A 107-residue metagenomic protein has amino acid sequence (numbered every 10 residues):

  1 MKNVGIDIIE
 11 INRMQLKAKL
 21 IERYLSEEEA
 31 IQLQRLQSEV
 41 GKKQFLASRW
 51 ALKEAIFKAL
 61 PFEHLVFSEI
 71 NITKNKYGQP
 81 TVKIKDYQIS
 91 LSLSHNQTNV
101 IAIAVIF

Functional and structural regions predicted by a protein language model:
M1-F107: Core catalytic alpha/beta fold that binds nucleotide/phospho-ligands
